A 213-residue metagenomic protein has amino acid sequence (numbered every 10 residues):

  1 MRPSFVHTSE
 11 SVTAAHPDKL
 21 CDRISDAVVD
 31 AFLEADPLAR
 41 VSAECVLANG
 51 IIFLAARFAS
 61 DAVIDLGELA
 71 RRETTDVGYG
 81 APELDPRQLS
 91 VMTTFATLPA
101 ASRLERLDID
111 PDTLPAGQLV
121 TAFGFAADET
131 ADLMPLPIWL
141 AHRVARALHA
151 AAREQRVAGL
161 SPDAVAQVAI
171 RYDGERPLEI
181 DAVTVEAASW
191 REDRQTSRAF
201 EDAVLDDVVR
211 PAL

Functional and structural regions predicted by a protein language model:
M1-V41, A151, Q155: N-terminal, positively charged regions that mediate nucleic acid binding
T8, I51, T75-G80, D85-L213: Glycine-rich, mobile lid/loop segments that gate access to catalytic sites or pores
T13-C21, V63, L133, P137: Alpha-helix N-cap/helix-initiation motif
A14, A56, A187: Short glycine-centered, acidic/aromatic-flanked micro-motifs in structured strand/loop junctions that mark active-site
R23-D30, R72, H142, R146: Short, residue-level hotspots on alpha-helical faces of the histone-fold and other alpha-helical interaction modules
A35-V46, I64-G67, P82-D85: Short N-terminal amphipathic alpha-helices
V41-S60: Short, charge-patterned binding micro-sites
A62-T74: Active-site-surrounding "flap" and adjacent substrate/cofactor-binding loops of secreted or lumenal enzymes, prototyped
